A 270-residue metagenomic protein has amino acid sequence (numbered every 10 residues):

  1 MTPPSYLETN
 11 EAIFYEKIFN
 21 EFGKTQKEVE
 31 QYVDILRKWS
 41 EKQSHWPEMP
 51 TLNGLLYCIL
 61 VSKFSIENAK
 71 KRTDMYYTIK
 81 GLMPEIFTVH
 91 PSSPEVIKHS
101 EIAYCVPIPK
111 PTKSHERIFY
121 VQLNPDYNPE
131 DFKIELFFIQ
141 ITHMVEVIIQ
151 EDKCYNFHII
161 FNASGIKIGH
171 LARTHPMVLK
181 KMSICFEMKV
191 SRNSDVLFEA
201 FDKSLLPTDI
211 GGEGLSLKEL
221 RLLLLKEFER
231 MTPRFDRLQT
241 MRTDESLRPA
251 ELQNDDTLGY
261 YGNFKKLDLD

Functional and structural regions predicted by a protein language model:
M1-D270: Basic, amphipathic alpha-helical/coil surface patches used to engage anionic, phosphate-bearing ligands and membranes
